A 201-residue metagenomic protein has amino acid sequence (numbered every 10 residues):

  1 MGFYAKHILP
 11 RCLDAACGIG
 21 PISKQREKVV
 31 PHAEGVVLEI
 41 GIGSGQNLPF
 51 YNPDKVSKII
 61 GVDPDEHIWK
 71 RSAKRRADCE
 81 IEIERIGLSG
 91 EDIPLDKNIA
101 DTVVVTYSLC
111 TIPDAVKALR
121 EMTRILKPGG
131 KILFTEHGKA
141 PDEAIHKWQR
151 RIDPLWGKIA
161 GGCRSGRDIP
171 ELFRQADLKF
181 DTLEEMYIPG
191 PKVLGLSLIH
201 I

Functional and structural regions predicted by a protein language model:
A16-V36, Q46-F50: Conserved alpha-helix/loop element of class I SAM-dependent methyltransferases that forms part of the SAM/SAH-binding
L38-I40, S44-D92: Class I SAM-dependent methyltransferase SAM/SAH-binding core
E91-V103: A short acidic, Gly/Pro-enriched loop at the edge of an enzyme's catalytic core that lines a small-molecule cofactor
D101-D114: A short SAM/SAH-binding and catalytic strip from SAM-dependent methyltransferases
V116-P128: A short glycine-rich, Lys/Arg-flanked "PGG" loop and its adjoining helix->strand segment in the class I
G129-H137: Conserved beta-strand signature within the Rossmann-like core of class I S-adenosyl-L-methionine
G161-D177: Short alpha-helix
I199-I201: Conserved small/polar residues in nucleotide/adenosyl-binding loops
